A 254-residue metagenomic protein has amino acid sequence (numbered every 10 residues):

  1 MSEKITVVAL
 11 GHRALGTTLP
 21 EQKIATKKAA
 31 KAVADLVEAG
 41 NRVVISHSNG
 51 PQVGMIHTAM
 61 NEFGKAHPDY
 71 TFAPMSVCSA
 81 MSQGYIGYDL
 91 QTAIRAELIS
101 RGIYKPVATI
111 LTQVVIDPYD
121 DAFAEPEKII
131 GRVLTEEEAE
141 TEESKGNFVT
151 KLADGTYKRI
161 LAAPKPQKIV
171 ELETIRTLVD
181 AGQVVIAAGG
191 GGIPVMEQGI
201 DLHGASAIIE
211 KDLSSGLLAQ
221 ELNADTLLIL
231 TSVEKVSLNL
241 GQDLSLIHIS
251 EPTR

Functional and structural regions predicted by a protein language model:
M1-S46, M55-K65, P74, T177-G182: N-terminal glycine-/serine-/threonine-rich phosphate-binding loop
V7-A9, R42-M55, P106-L111, V185-A188 (+1 more regions): Short beta-strand segments at enzyme active-site cores
Q22-K27, A59-Y70, A124-R132, I200-A207: A glycine- and small-aliphatic-rich helix-loop capping segment at beta-alpha/alpha-beta transitions that lines
D35-A39, D89-I99, L217-D225: Alpha-helix C-terminal capping segments
F63-V185: Ligand-binding beta-strand-loop-alpha-helix segment within the catalytic cores of soluble metabolic enzymes
A187-A224: Conserved mixed alpha/beta catalytic, RNA-binding, or beta-rich assembly cores of soluble enzyme, regulatory
A224-Q242: Acidic, metal-binding active-site segment of PIN/NYN-like and related structure-specific nucleases
S245-T253: Residue-level detector of conserved catalytic or cofactor/ligand-binding positions in enzyme active sites
